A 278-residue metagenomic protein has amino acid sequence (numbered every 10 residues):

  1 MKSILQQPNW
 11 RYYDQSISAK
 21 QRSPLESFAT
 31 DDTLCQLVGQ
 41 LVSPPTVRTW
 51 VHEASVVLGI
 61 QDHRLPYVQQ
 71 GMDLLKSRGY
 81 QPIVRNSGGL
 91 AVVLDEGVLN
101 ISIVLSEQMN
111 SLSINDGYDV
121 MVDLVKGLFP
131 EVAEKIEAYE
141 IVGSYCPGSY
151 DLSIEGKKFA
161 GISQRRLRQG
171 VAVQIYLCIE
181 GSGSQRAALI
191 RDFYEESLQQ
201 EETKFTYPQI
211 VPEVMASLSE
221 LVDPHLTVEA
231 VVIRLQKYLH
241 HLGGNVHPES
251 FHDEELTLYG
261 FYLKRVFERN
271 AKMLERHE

Functional and structural regions predicted by a protein language model:
M1-S111: N-terminal lobe of the biotin/lipoate ligase/transferase fold
E26, T30, Y67, S113-L124 (+2 more regions): Short amphipathic alpha-helical segments
Q70-L74, R78, L124-E134, R234-L242: Generic non-transmembrane alpha-helical segments
G88-A91, Y139-G143, R165: Short, solvent-exposed loop/turn elements at beta->coil junctions and helix N-caps that rim active or binding pockets
L99-V142: Contiguous, small/hydrophobic- and glycine-enriched helical/loop subdomains that border and often "cap" functional
V132-E134, Q169-H277: Long, positively charged amphipathic alpha-helical accessory segments at protein N-termini or as interdomain linkers
A138-K158: Beta-rich nucleic-acid/ligand-interaction surfaces
G156-Q164, A172: Aromatic/basic-lined ligand-recognition segments that form π-stacking hydrophobic pockets flanked by Lys/Arg to engage
